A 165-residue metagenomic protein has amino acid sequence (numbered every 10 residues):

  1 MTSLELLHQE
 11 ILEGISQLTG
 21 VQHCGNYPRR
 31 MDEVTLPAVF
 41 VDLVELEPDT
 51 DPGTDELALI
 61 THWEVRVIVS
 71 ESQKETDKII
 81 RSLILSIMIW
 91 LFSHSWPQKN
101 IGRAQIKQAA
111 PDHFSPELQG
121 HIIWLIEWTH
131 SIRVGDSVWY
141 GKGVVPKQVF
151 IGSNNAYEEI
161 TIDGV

Functional and structural regions predicted by a protein language model:
M1-M31, L46-V165: Charged, amphipathic alpha-helical segments and their flanking helix caps
V34-E45: A short, hydrophobic beta-strand-centered structural micro-motif
